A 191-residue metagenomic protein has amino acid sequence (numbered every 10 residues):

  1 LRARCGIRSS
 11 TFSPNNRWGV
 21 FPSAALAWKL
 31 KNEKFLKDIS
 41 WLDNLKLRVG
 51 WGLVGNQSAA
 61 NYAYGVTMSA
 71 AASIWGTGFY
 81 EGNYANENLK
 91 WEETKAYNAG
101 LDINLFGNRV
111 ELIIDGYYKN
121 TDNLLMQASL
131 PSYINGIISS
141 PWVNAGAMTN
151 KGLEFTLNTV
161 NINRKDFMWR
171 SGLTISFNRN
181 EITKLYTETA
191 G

Functional and structural regions predicted by a protein language model:
L1-G191: Extracellular/periplasmic, surface-exposed regions of secreted and cell-surface proteins
